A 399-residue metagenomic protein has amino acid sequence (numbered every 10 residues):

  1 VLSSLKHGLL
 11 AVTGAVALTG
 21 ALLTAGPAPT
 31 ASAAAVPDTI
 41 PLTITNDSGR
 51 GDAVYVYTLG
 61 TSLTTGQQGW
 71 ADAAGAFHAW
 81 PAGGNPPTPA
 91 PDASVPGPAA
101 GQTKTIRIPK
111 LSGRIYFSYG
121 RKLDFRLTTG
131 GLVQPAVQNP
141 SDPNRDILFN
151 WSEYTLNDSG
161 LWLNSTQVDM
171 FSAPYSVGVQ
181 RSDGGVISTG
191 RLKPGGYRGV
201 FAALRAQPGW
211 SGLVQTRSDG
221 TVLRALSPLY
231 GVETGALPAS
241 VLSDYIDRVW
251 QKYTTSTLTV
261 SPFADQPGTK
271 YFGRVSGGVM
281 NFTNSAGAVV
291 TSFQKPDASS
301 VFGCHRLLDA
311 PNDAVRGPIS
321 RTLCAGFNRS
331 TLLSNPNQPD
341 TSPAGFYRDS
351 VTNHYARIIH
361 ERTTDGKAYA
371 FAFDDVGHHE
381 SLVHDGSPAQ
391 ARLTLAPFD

Functional and structural regions predicted by a protein language model:
V1-A33: Secretory targeting and sorting signals
A34-D399: Extracellular low-complexity, O-glycosylation-prone Ser/Thr/Pro/Gly-rich "stalks" and linkers flanking catalytic
